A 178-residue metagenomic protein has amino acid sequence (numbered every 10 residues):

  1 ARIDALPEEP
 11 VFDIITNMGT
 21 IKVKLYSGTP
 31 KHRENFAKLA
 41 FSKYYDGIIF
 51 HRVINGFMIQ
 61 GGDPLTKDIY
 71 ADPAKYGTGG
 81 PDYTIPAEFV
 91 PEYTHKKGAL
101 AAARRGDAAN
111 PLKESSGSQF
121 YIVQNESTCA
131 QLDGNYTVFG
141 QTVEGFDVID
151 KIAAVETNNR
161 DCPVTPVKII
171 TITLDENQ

Functional and structural regions predicted by a protein language model:
A1-Q178: Cyclophilin-like peptidyl-prolyl cis-trans isomerases
